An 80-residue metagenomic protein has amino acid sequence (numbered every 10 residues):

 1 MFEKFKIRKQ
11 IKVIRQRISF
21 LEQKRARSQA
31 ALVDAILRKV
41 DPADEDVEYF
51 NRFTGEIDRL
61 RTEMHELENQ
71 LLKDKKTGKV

Functional and structural regions predicted by a protein language model:
M1-Q23, G55: Short, charge/polar-rich alpha-helical segments
F20, K24-R27, R52, E56-R59 (+1 more regions): Charged, amphipathic alpha-helical oligomerization/scaffolding segments
K24-N51: Short E/K-rich amphipathic alpha-helical oligomerization segments
R38, R52-E56, T77: Solvent-exposed, non-transmembrane amphipathic alpha-helical segments
M64-V80: Long amphipathic alpha-helical coiled-coil segments
